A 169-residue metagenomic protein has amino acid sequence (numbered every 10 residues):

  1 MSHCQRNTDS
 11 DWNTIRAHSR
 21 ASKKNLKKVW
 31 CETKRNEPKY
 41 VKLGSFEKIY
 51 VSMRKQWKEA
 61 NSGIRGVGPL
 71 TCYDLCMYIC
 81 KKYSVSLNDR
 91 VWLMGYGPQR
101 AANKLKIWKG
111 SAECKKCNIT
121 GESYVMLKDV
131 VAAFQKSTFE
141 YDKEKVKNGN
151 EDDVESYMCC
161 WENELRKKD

Functional and structural regions predicted by a protein language model:
R6-R65: Helix-hairpin-helix/helix-loop-helix acidic hairpins
N36-Y50, R54, Y73-D169: C-terminal accessory module of base-excision DNA glycosylases/AP lyases that mediates lesion recognition and DNA
